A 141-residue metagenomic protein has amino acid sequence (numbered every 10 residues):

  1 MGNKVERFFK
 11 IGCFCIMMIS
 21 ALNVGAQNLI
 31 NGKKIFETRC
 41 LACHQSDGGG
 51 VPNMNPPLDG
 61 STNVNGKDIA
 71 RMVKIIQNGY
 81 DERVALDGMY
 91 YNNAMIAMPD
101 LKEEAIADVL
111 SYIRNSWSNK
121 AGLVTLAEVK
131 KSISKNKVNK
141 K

Functional and structural regions predicted by a protein language model:
M1, D68, M72-I75, D81 (+2 more regions): Extracellular low-complexity Ser/Thr/Asn/Gly-rich intrinsically disordered segments
M1-N31: Bacterial Sec-dependent N-terminal signal peptides
V5, S20-N23, G48, T62 (+3 more regions): Residues at alpha-helix boundaries and short interhelical turns
Q27-V51, V64-K74: Sequence/structural segment immediately N-terminal to covalent heme-attachment motifs in c-type and related
T38, G60, N78: Conserved adenine-binding aromatic site and its adjacent loop/helix in ATP-hydrolyzing domains
P52-D59, Y80-K137: Axial heme c-ligation environment in periplasmic c-type cytochrome domains
N139-K141: Short, solvent-exposed mixed-charge patches
